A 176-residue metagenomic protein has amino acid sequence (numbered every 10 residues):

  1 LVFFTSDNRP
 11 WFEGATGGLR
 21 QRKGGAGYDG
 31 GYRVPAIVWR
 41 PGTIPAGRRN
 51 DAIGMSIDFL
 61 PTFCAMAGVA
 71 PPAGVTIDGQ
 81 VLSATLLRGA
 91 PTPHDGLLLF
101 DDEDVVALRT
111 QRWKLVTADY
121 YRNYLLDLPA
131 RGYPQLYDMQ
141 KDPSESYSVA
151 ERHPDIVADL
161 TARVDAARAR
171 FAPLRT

Functional and structural regions predicted by a protein language model:
L1, R33, G132: Conserved catalytic motifs of the protein kinase core domain
V2-R9: Gly/Pro-rich turn-and-neighbor structural signature
F3, L60-C64, S83, L87 (+4 more regions): Non-transmembrane alpha-helical segments in soluble domains of secreted/periplasmic/extracellular proteins
P10-D29, I44-R48, A52, I57-Q135 (+2 more regions): C-terminal cap/loop subdomain of S1 sulfatases and analogous C-terminal strand-loop tails that border
R33-I37, L60: Structural micro-motif
P35, D165-P173: A short, conserved beta-to-alpha structural element at the edge of catalytic cores that scaffolds binding
D142: Intrinsically disordered, low-complexity polar regions and short flexible loop motifs
